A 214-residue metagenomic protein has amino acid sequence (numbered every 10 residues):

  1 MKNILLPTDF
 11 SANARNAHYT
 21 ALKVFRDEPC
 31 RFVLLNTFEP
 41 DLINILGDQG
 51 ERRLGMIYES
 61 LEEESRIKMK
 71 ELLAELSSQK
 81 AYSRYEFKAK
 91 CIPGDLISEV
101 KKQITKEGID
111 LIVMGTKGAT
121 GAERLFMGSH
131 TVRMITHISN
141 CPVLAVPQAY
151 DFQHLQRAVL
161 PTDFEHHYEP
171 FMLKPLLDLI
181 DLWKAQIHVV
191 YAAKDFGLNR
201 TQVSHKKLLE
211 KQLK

Functional and structural regions predicted by a protein language model:
M1, G108-D110, L155: Local beta-strand N-terminus motif with an aromatic residue
M1-G55, R157-K214: Small/aliphatic-rich secondary-structure junction motif
R26, K80-S83, T131-D151, P161-P170: Short, charged helix-to-loop "capping" segments that act as catalytic/coupling loops
R53-I67: A short acidic, glycine-rich active-site loop that binds or catalyzes chemistry on phosphate/adenosine moieties
R66, K70-E75: N-terminal, Lys/Arg-enriched amphipathic/low-complexity engagement segments that precede the first folded domain
A74-I112, L213-K214: Structural beta-alpha unit
V100-D151: Gly/Ser-rich helix-loop-strand patches that form or flank binding pockets for ribonucleotide-derived cofactors
